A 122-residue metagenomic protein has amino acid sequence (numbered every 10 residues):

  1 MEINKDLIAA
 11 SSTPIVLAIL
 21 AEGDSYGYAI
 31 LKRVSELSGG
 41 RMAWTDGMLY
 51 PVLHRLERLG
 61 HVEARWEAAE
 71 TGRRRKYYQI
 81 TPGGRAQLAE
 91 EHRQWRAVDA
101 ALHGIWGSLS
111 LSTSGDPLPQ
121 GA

Functional and structural regions predicted by a protein language model:
N4, E67-A68: Short, solvent-exposed loop/turn elements at beta->coil junctions and helix N-caps that rim active or binding pockets
N4-M48: N-terminal helix-turn-helix DNA-binding core of bacterial DNA-binding proteins
L49-L56: Basic amphipathic alpha-helical segments that dock to polyanions
G60: Glycine-centered, phosphate/nucleic-acid-interacting loop/turn motifs that mediate DNA/RNA or nucleotide
A64: Short beta-strand "wing" residues that participate in macromolecule-binding interfaces
T71-H92: Basic, amphipathic "hinge/linker" alpha-helix immediately C-terminal to the N-terminal HTH DNA-binding motif
A86-A122: Amphipathic alpha-helical dimerization/coiled-coil segments that flank or bridge DNA-binding/regulatory modules
